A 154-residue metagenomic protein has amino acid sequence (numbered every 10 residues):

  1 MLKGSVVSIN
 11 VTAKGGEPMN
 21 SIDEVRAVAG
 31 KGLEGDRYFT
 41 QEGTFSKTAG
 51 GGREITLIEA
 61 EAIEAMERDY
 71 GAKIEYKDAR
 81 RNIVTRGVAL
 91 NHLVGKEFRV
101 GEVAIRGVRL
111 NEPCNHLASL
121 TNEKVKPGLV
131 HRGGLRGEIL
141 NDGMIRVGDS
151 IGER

Functional and structural regions predicted by a protein language model:
M1-R154: Metal-cofactor-dependent catalytic cores
